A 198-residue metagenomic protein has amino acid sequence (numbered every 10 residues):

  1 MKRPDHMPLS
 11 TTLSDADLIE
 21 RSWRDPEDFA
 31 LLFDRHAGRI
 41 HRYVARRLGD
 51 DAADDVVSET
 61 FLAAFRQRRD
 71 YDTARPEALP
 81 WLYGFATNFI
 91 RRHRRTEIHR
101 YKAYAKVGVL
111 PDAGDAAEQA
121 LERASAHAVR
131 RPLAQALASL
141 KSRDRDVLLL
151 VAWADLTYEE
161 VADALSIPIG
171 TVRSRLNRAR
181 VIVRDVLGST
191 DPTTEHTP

Functional and structural regions predicted by a protein language model:
M1-L31, G38-R39, H196-P198: N-terminal module of bacterial RNA polymerase sigma factors
K2-L9, K102-V109, Q135, D163-A164 (+1 more regions): C-terminal edge and immediately downstream basic/flexible tail or linker adjoining helix-turn-helix-like DNA-binding
P4, W23-L31, H41-E59, T73: Short, charged helix-capping/linker segments at alpha-helix termini
T12, R100-R130: Internal acidic/polar
L32-D51, Q67, L137, I182 (+1 more regions): Amphipathic, Lys/Arg- and hydrophobic-enriched alpha-helical face
D55-L62, P76-N88: Structural recognition of an alpha-helix C-terminal capping motif at a helix-to-coil junction
R66-T73, G84-A105, A126, R178: Arg/Lys-rich amphipathic alpha helix in sigma70-family domain 2
Q135-D146, A154-T171, D185: Helix-turn-helix DNA-binding module
